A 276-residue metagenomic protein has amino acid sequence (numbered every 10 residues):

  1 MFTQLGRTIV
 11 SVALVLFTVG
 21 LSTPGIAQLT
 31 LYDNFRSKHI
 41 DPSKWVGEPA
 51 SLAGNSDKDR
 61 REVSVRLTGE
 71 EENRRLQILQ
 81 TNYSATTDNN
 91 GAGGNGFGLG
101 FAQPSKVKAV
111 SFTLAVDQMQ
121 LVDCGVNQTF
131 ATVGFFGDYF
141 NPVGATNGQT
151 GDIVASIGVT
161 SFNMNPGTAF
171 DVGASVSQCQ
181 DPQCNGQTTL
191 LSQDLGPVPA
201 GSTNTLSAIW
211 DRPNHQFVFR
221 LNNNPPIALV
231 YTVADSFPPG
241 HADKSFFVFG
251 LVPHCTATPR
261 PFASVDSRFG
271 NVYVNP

Functional and structural regions predicted by a protein language model:
M1-A13: Bacterial N-terminal signal peptides that target proteins for export
T23-A27: Sec/Tat signal peptide C-region and signal peptidase I cleavage site
N34-E62: Short, tryptophan-glycine- and acidic/Ser/Thr-enriched carbohydrate-recognition patches
F35, F112, T203-W210, F217-F219: Short tryptophan-centered beta-strand motifs in secreted/extracellular beta-sheet-rich domains of glycan-recognition
E72, L76-S175: Secretory/extracellular carbohydrate-interaction modules and structurally similar beta-sandwich "look-alikes"
V107-A109, M119-D123, T232-P276: Ligand-recognition surfaces built from glycine- and aromatic
V176-T205: Short, aromatic/His-centered strand-loop micro-motif at the edge of beta-sheets
R220-P225: Short strand-turn-strand beta-turns centered on an Asx-Gly dipeptide
